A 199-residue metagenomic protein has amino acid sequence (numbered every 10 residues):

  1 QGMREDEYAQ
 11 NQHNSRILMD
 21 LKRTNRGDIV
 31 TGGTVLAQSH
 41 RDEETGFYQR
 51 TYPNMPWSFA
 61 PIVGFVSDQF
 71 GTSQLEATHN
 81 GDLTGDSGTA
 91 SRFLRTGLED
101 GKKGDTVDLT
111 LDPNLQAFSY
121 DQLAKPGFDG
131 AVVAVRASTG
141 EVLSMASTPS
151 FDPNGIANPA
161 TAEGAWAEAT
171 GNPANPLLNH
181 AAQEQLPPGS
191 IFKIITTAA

Functional and structural regions predicted by a protein language model:
Q1-A162, P176, Q183-P188, I195: Periplasmic/cell-envelope proteins involved in peptidoglycan metabolism and beta-lactam response
A165-N179: Active-site region of chymotrypsin-like
A198-A199: Alpha-helical support elements that line or immediately flank enzyme active sites and cofactor-binding pockets
